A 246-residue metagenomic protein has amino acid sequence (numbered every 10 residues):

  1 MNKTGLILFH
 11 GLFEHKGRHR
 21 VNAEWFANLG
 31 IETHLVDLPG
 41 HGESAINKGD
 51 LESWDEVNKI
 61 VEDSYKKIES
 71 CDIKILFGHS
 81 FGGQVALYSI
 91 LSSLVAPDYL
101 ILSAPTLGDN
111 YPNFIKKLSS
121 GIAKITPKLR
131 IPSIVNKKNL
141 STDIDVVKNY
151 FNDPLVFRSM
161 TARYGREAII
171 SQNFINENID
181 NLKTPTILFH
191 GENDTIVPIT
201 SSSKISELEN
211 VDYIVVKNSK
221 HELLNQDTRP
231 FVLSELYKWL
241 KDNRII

Functional and structural regions predicted by a protein language model:
G11-E14: Active-site glycine-rich loops that stabilize anionic/oxyanionic intermediates across multiple enzyme folds
A23-I46: Conserved alpha/beta-hydrolase
L51-K67: Alpha/beta-hydrolase active-site loop
G78-G82, A86: Gly/Ala-rich beta-loop-alpha elbow adjacent to hydrolase catalytic centers
I101-N110: Active-site nucleophile loop of the alpha/beta-hydrolase fold
L182, L188-H190, D194: Short beta-strand/loop motif that positions the catalytic acidic residue of the alpha/beta-hydrolase fold
T195-S201: Conserved alpha/beta-hydrolase "acid-adjacent" motif
D212, K217-I246: Catalytic active-site module of serine/aspartate enzymes centered on a nucleophile-bearing elbow/loop
